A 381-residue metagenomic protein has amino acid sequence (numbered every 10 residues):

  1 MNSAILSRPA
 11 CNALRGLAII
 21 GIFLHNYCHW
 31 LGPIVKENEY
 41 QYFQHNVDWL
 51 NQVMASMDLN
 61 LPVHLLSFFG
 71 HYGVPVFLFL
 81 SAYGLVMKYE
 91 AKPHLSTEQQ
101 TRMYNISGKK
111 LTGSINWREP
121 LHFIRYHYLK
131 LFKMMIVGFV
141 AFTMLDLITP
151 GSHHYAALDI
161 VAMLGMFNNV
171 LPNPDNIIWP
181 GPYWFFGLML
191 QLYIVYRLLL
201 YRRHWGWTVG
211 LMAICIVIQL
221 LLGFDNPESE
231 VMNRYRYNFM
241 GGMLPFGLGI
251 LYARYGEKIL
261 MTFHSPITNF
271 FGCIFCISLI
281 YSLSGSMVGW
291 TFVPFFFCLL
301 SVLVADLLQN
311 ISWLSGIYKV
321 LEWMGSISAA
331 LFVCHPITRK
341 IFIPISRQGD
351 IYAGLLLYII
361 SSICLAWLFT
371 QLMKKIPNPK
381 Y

Functional and structural regions predicted by a protein language model:
M1-V217, R347-Y381: Membrane-cytosol interface segments of multi-pass membrane proteins, especially ER/Golgi lipid-handling enzymes
H25-N26, F332-H335: Histidine-centered divalent metal-coordination motifs
L131-M135, I327-S328, C334: Loop-to-transmembrane-helix entry motif
Q219-A330, I337-Y358: Alpha-helical transmembrane segments and terminal signal-anchor/GPI-anchor hydrophobic tails, characterized by long
